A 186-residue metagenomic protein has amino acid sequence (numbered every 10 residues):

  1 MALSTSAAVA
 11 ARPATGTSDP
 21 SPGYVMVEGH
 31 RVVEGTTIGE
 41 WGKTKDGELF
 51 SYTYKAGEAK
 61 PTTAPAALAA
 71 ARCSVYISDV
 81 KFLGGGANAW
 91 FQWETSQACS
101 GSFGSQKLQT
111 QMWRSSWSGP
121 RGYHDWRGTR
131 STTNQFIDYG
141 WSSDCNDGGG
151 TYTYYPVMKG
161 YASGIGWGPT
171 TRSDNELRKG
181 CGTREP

Functional and structural regions predicted by a protein language model:
M1-G85: N-terminal prepro-regions of secreted/extracellular proteins
A66-P186: Mature secreted bioactive peptide module from preproproteins
